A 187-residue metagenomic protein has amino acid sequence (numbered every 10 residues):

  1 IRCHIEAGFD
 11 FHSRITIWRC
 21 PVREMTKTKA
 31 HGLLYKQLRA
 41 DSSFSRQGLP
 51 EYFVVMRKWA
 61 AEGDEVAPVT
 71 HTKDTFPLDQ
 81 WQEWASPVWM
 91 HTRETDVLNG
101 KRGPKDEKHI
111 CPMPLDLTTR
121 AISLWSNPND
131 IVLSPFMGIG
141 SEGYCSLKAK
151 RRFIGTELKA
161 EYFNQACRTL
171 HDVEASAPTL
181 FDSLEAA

Functional and structural regions predicted by a protein language model:
I1-Q165, A187: Core catalytic lobe of class I
C167-A187: S-adenosyl-L-methionine
